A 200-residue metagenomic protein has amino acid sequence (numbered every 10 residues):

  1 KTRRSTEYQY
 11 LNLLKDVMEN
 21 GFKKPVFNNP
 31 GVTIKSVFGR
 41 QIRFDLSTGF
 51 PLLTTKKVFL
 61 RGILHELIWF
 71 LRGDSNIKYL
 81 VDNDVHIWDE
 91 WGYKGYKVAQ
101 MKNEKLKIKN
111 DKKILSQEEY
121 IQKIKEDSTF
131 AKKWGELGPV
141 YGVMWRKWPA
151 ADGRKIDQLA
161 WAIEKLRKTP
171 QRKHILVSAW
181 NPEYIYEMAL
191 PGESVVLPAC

Functional and structural regions predicted by a protein language model:
K1-C200: Terminal, non-catalytic protein-protein interaction segments that mediate quaternary/complex assembly
